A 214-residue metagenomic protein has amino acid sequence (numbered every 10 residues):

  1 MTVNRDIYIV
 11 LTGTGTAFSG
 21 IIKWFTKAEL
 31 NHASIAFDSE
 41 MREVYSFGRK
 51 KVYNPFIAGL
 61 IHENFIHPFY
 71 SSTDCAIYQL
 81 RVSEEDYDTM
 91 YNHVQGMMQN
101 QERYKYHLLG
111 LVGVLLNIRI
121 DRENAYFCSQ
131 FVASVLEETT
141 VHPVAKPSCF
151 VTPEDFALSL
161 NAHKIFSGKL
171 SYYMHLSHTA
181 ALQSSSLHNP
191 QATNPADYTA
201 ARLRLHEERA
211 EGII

Functional and structural regions predicted by a protein language model:
M1-I214: Cysteine-nucleophile amide-bond enzymes
